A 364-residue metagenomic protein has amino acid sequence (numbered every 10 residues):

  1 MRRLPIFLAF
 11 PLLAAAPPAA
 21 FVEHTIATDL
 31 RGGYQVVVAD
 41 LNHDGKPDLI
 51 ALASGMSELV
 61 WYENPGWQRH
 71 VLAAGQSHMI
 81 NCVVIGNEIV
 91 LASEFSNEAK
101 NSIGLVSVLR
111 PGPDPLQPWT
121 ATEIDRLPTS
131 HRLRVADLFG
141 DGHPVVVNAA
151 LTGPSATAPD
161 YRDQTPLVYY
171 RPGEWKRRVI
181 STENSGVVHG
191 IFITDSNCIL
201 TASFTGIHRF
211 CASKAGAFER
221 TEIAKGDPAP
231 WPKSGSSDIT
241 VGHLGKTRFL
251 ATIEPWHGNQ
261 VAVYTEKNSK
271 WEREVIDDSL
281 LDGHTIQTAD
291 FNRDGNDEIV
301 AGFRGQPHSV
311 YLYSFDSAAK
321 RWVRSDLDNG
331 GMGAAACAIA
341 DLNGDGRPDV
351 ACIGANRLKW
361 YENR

Functional and structural regions predicted by a protein language model:
P5-A14: Bacterial N-terminal signal peptides
A15-R364: Beta-propeller-forming repeat regions
